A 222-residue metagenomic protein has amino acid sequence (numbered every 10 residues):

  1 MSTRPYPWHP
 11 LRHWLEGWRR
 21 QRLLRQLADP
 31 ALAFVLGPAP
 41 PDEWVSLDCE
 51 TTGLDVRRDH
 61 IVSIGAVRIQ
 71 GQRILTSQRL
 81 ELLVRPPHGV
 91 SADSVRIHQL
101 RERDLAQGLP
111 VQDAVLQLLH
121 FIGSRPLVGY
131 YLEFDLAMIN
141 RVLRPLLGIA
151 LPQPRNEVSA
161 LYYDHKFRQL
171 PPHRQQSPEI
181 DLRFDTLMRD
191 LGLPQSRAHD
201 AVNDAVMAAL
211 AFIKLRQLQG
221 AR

Functional and structural regions predicted by a protein language model:
M1-H9: Long, acidic (Asp/Glu-rich), low-complexity accessory segments flanking structured domains
W14-G17, Q21-N140, R144-P152, P178-H199: Conserved non-catalytic scaffold segment of RNase H-like nuclease domains
C49-G53, A160, M207: Short, glycine/acidic-enriched loop or turn micro-motifs at the edges of active sites
L54-V56, Y163, L210: Conserved protein kinase catalytic core
N156-Q176: Short alpha-helix plus adjacent loop in nuclease-associated cores
N203-A211: Acidic, divalent-metal-coordinating active-site segment for phosphoryl/phosphodiester hydrolysis, typified by short
R216-R222: The feature marks non-catalytic terminal segments
